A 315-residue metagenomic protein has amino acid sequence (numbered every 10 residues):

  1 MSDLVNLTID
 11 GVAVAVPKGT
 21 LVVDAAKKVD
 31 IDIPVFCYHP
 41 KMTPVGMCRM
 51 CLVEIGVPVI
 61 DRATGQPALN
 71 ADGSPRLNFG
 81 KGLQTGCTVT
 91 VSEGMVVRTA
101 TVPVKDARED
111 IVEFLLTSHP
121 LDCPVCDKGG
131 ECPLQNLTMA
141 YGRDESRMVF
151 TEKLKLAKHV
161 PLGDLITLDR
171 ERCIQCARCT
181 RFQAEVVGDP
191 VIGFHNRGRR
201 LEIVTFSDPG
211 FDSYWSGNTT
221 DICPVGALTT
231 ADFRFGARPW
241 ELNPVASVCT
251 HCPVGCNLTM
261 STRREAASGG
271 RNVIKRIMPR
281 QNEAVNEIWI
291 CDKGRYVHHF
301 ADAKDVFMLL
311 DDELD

Functional and structural regions predicted by a protein language model:
D3, I31-I33: Cysteine-rich modules of extracellular adhesion/ECM and protease-associated proteins
T20-D24: Short, structural beta-strand-to-alpha-helix junction motif
F36-M42: Serine/threonine-rich, repeat-prone extracellular segments and beta-strand-based repeat modules of secreted/surface
R49-E54, P58-L258, V273: Fe-S ferredoxin-like electron-transfer domains and their immediately adjacent linker/connector regions across
S261-R271: Short acidic-glycine loop/turn motifs at beta-strand connectors
R271, K275-D315: Cofactor-/ligand-binding subdomain signature composed of acidic, glycine-rich, tryptophan-containing flexible loops
